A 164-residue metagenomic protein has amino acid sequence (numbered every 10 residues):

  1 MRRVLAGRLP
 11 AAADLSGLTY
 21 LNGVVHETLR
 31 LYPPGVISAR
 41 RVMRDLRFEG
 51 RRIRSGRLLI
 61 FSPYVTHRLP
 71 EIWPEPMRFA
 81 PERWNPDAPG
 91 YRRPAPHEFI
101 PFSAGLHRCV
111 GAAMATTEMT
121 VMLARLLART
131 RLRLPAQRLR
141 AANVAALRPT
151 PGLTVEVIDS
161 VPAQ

Functional and structural regions predicted by a protein language model:
M1-P34, E49, R54-R57, P74-A80 (+3 more regions): Cytochrome P450 I-helix active-site segment
M1-R8, Y32, V36, H67 (+1 more regions): A generic secondary-structure signal for well-formed alpha-helical elements
R40, S62-Y64, R83, S103-A104 (+2 more regions): Active-site proximal loops enriched in glycine and acidic residues that flank catalytic Cys/His/Asp and coordinate
F61-G90: Conserved cytochrome P450 K-helix/beta-meander segment immediately N-terminal to the heme-binding cysteine loop
P89-F99: Active-site-adjacent bridging/hinge elements
H107, A112-R148: Cytochrome P450 heme-binding "Cys pocket" and the immediately downstream C-terminal segment
L153-Q164: C-terminal helix/juxtamembrane-tail motif
